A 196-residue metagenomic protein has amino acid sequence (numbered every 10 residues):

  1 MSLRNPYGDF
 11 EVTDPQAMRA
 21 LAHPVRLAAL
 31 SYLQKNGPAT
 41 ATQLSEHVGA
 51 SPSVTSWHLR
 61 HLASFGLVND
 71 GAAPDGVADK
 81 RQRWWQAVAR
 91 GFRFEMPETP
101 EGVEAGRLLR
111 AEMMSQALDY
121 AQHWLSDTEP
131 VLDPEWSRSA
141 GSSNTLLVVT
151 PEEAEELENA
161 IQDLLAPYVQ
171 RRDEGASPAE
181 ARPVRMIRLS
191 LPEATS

Functional and structural regions predicted by a protein language model:
R19-H23, T40, A73-E98: Short, cationic-aromatic polyanion-contact patches
P24, N36-T40, V54: Short capping segments at the starts of secondary-structure elements
L27-S31: Pre-recognition alpha-helix immediately N-terminal to the DNA-recognition helix within helix-turn-helix or winged-helix
Q43-H47: A short acidic, leucine-rich amphipathic alpha-helix
Q86-L147: Amphipathic alpha-helical dimerization/coiled-coil segments that flank or bridge DNA-binding/regulatory modules
S126, P130-S196: Charged, low-complexity intrinsically disordered regulatory/assembly segments
